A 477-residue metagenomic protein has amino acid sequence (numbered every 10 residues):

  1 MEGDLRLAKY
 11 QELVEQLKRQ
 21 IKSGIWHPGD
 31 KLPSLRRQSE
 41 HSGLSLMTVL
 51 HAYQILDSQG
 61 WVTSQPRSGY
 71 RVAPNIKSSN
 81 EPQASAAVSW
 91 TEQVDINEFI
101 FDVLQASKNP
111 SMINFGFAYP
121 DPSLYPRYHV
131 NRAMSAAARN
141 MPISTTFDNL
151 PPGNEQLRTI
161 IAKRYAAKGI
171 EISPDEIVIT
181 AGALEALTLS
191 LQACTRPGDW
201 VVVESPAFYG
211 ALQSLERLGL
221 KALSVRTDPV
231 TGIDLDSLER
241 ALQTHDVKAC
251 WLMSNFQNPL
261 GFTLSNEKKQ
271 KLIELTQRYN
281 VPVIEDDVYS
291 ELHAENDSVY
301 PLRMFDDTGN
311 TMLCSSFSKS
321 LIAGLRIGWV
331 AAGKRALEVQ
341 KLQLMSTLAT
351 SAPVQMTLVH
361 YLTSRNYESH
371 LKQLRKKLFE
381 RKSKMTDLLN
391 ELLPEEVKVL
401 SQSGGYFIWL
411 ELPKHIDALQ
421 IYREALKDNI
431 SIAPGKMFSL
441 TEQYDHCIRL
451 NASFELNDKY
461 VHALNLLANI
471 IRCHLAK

Functional and structural regions predicted by a protein language model:
M1-S135, Q340, L344-T350, K384 (+9 more regions): N-terminal basic, amphipathic alpha-helical segments
V14, K18, T188, Q192 (+5 more regions): Amphipathic, non-transmembrane alpha-helical secondary structure
S64, I172, I432: Short beta-strand "wing" residues that participate in macromolecule-binding interfaces
R67, S173-P174, S401-G405: Short Gly/Ser/Thr- and Asp/Glu-enriched loop/turn motifs at secondary-structure junctions
S144-Y279, I284, E291-L292, D297-D306 (+2 more regions): Conserved core of the PLP fold type I
D307-K376: Conserved core segment of the aminotransferase class I/II
K376-T386, K398-E411: Conserved glycine-rich beta-strand-loop-beta hairpin in the small C-terminal domain of fold type I
